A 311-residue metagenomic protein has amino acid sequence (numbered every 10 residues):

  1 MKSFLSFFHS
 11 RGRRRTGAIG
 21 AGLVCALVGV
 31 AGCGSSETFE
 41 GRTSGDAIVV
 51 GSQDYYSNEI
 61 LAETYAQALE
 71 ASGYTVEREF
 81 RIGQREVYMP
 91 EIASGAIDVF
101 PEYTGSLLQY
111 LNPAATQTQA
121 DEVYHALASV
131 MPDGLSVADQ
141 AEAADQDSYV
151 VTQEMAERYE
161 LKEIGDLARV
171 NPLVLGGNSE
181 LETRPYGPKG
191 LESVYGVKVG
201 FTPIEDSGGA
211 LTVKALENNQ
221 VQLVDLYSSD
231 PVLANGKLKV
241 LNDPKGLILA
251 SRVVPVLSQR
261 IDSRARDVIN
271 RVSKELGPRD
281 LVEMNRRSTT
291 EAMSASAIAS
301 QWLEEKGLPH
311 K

Functional and structural regions predicted by a protein language model:
K2-A21: Bacterial N-terminal signal peptides that target proteins for export
L27-G32: C-terminal motif of bacterial Sec signal peptides marking the signal peptidase cleavage site
G34-E37: Bacterial signal peptide processing site
A47-E77, I82, E142-T212, M293-A297: Bilobed "Venus flytrap"/periplasmic-binding protein-like clamshell domains and structurally analogous long
S57, R184-G187, V194, D267-K311: An extracytoplasmic/periplasmic, membrane-proximal ligand-sensing/linker region
D98-E102, V221-Y227: Paired acidic/hydrophobic, glycine-rich loop segments that form the ligand-binding mouth/hinge of periplasmic-binding
L111-A138, Q220-L223, V232-K245: Ligand-binding "clamshell"
D147-E157, A250-S263: A bilobed periplasmic-binding-protein/Venus flytrap-type ligand-binding module shared by bacterial periplasmic
